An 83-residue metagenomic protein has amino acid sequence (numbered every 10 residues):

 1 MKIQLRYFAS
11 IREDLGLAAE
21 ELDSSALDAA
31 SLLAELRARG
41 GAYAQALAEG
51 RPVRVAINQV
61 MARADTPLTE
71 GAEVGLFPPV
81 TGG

Functional and structural regions predicted by a protein language model:
M1-G82: Ubiquitin-like/PB1-type beta-grasp interaction modules and other compact soluble beta-rich domains
